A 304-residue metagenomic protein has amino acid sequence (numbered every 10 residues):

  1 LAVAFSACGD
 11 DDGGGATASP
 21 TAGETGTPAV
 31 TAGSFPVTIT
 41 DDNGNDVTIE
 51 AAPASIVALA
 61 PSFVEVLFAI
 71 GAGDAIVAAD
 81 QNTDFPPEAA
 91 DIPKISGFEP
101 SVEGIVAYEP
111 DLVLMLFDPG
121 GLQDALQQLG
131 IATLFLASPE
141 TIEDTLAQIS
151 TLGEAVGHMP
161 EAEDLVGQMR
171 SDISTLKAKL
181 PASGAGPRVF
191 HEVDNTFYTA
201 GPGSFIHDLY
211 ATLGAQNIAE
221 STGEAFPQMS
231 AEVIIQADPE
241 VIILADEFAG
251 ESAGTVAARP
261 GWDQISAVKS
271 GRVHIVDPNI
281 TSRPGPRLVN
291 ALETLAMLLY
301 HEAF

Functional and structural regions predicted by a protein language model:
A4-S62, P160-F190, L298-F304: Bacterial Sec-exported substrate-binding components of ABC uptake systems
D42-G44, P93-E103, P119, P139 (+1 more regions): Short helix-initiation/N-cap motifs at beta->coil->alpha
N45-D46, G121-N195, A219-S221, G271-F304: Extracytoplasmic substrate-binding proteins
D46-I49, V64-A69, D84-E88, F197-G201 (+3 more regions): Short, solvent-exposed loop/turn elements at domain surfaces
P53, P100-M115, I131, S230-E247: Proline-aspartate-enriched helix->loop->beta-strand connector
S55-Y108, L112-D118, I218: A short, structured surface patch at a secondary-structure boundary
N82-F85, T199-P227: Alpha-helical, coiled-coil/dimerization segments enriched in small aliphatic residues
G120-Q128, V241-R259: A ligand-binding cleft/hinge motif common to bilobed small-molecule-binding domains
